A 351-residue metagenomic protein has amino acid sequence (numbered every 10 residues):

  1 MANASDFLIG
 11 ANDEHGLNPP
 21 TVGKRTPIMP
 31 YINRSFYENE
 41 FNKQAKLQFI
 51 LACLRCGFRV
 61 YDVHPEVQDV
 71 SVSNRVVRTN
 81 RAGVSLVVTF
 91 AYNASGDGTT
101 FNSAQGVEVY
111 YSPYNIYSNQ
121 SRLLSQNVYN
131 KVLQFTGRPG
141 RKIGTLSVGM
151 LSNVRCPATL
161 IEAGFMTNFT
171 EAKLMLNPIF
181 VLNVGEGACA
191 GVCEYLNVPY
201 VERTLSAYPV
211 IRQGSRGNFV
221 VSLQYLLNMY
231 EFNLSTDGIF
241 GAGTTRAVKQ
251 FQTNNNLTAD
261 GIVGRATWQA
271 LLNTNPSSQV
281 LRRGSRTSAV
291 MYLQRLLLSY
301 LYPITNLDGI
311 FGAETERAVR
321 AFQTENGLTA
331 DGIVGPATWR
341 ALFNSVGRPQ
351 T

Functional and structural regions predicted by a protein language model:
M1-V76, A82, S103-Q105: Active-site histidine-acidic residue metal-binding/catalytic motifs, centered on HxH/HExxH-like signatures
F7-D13, P20, R81-A82, V87-G96 (+1 more regions): Active-site-adjacent mobile loop/cap segments within catalytic or ligand-binding domains
L8-N12, R59-H64, S85-F90, E108-Y111 (+5 more regions): Structural recognition of the beta-strand scaffold that forms the well-ordered cores of secreted hydrolase catalytic
Y31-E40, V63-Q68, Y111-S118, E171-P178 (+6 more regions): Second-shell loop/turn segments in exported
Y117-G144: Active-site-adjacent substrate-binding region of metalloamidase/peptidase-like peptide-processing proteins
P199-T236, N254, Q269-G309, G347-T351: Acidic, Ser/Thr/Pro/Gly-enriched interdomain connector segments
V248-F251, V319-F322: Conserved hydrophobic/aromatic packing and binding residues within compact polymer-binding modules
